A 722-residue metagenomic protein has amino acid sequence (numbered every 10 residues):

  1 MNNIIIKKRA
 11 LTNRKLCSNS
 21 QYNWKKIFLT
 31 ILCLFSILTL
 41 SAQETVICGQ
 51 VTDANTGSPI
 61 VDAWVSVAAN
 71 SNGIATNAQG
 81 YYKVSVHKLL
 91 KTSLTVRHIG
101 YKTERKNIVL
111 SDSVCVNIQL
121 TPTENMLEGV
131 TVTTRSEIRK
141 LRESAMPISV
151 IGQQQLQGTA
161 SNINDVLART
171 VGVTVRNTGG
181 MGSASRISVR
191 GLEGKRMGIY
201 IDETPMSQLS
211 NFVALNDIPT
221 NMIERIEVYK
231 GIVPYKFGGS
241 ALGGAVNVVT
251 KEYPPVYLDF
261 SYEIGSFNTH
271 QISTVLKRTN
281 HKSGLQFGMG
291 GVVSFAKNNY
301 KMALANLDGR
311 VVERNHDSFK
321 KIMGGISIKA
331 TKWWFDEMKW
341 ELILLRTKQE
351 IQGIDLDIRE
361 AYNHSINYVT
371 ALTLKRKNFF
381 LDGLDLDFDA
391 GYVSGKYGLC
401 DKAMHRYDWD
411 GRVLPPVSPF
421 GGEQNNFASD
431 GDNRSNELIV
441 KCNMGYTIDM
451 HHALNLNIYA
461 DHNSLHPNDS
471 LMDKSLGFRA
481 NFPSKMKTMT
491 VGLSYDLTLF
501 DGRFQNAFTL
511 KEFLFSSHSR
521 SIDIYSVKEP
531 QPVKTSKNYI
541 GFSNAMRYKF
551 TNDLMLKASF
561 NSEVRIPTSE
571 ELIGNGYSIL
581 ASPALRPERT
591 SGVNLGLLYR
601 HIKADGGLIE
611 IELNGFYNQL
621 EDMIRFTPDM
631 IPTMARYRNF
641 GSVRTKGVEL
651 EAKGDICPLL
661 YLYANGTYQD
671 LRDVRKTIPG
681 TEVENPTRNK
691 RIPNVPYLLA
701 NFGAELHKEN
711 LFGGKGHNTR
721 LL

Functional and structural regions predicted by a protein language model:
Q50-T56, W64-A68, R97-Y101, S111-Q157 (+1 more regions): Short, acidic, small-residue-rich periplasmic hinge/interaction motif at the N-terminus of Gram-negative outer-membrane
Y82-S85, T204-K230: Short acidic/polar hinge/loop motifs at secondary-structure boundaries that mediate gating or recognition
N117-I118, I218-Y257: A beta-strand signature from Gram-negative outer-membrane beta-barrel systems, especially the internal plug domain
I148, T159, N164-P205: Extracytoplasmic beta-strand/coil segments of soluble accessory domains associated with Gram-negative outer-membrane
P255, E263, N280-R359: Periplasmic-side early beta-strands and strand-to-turn transitions of outer-membrane beta-barrels
S327-R346, S365-S526, Q531-T551, S559-N561 (+3 more regions): Face-selective signature of the C-terminal outer-membrane beta-barrel domain
K549, K557-N561, E588-K646, T667 (+1 more regions): Membrane-embedded beta-barrel scaffold of Gram-negative outer-membrane proteins
E610-I611, F616-Q619, R638-L722: Gram-negative outer-membrane beta-barrel transporters
